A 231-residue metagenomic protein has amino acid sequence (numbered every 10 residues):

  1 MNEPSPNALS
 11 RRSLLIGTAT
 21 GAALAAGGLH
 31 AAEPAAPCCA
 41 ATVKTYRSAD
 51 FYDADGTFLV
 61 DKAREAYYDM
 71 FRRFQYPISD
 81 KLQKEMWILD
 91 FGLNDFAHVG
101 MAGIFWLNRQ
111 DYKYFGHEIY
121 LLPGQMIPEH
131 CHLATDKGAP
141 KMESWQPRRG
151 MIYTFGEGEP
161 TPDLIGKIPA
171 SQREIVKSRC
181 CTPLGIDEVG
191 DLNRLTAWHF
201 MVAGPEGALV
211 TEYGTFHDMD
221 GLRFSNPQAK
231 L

Functional and structural regions predicted by a protein language model:
N2-G21: N-terminal secretory signal peptides and thylakoid transit peptides that target proteins across membranes
P34-F115, S171-E174, Q228-K230: A short, N-terminal "cap"/entry segment at the start of jelly-roll beta-barrel domains of the cupin/DSBH fold
E118-G138: Conserved short histidine dyad/triad with adjacent acidic residue
L122, P140-P160: Glycine- and acidic-residue-biased ligand/ion/polar-headgroup-sensing regions
P128-H130, T154-F155, D191-L192, W198-G204 (+1 more regions): Short beta-strand His + acidic residue motifs that chelate non-heme Fe in jelly-roll/DSBH and cupin folds
S144, F200, P205-F224: A short hydrophobic beta-strand segment most commonly corresponding to one strand of the jelly-roll/cupin
P160-L195: Short acidic-glycine-tyrosine-enriched beta hairpin
